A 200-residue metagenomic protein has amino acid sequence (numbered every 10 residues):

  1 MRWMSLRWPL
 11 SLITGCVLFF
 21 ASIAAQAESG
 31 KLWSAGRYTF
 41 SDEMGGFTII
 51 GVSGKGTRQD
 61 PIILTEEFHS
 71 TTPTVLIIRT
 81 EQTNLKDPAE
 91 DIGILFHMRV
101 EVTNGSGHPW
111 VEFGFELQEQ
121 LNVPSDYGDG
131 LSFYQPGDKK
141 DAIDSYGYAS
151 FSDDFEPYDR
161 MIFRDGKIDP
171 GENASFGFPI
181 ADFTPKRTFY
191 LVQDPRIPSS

Functional and structural regions predicted by a protein language model:
R2-I13: Bacterial N-terminal signal peptides that target proteins for export
S11-A21: Bacterial N-terminal signal peptides
Q26-H97, G107, Q118-G128, Y148-S200: Membrane engagement elements in two modes
V100-V102: Buried hydrophobic-core signal for structured, non-transmembrane domains
H108-E112: Short acidic/proline- and small/hydrophobic-mixed sequence motifs that coincide with surface turns and coil-to-beta
D126, L131-G137: Cysteine-centric segments in proteins
K139-Y146: Charged low-complexity interaction tracts in eukaryotic proteins
